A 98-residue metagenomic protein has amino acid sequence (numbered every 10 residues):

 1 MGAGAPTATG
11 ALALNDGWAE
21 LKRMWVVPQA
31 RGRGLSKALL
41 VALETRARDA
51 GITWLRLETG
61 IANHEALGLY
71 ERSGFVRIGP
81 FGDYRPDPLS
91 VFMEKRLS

Functional and structural regions predicted by a protein language model:
M1-K22, V27-Q29, L40-A42, R46 (+2 more regions): Acetyl-CoA-dependent GNAT
V27-Q29, R33, I61: Active-site acidic-Proline motif in GNAT/NAT acetyltransferases
R31, E44, P88-V91: Short, intrinsically disordered/low-complexity patches at protein termini and at juxtamembrane boundaries
R33, D49-T53: Short coil/turn segments at alpha/beta junctions that flank glycine-rich nucleotide-binding fingerprints
T53-R56, G60-S73, G79-S98: C-terminal "cap" of GNAT-fold acetyltransferases
